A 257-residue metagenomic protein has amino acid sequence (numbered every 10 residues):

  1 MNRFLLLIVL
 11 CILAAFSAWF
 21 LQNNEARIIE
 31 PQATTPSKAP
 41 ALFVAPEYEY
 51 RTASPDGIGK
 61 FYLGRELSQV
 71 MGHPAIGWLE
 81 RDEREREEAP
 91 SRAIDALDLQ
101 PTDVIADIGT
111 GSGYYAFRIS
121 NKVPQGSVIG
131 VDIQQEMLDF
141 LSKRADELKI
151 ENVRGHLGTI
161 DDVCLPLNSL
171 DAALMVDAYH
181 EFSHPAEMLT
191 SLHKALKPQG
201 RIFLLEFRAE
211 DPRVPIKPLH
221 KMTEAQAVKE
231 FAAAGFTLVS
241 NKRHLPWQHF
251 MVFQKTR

Functional and structural regions predicted by a protein language model:
E30-D98, V104: Class I SAM-dependent transferase core
A106-D162: Class I SAM-dependent methyltransferase SAM/SAH-binding core
V123-P124, F182-S183, L196-P198: Helix-to-beta-strand junctions that scaffold the AdoMet/dcAdoMet cofactor pocket in Class I SAM-dependent enzymes
V163-A173: A short acidic, Gly/Pro-enriched loop at the edge of an enzyme's catalytic core that lines a small-molecule cofactor
D171-P185: A short SAM/SAH-binding and catalytic strip from SAM-dependent methyltransferases
A186-R201: A short glycine-rich, Lys/Arg-flanked "PGG" loop and its adjoining helix->strand segment in the class I
R201-V228: Conserved class I S-adenosyl-L-methionine
S240-R257: Core SAM-dependent methyltransferase catalytic element
